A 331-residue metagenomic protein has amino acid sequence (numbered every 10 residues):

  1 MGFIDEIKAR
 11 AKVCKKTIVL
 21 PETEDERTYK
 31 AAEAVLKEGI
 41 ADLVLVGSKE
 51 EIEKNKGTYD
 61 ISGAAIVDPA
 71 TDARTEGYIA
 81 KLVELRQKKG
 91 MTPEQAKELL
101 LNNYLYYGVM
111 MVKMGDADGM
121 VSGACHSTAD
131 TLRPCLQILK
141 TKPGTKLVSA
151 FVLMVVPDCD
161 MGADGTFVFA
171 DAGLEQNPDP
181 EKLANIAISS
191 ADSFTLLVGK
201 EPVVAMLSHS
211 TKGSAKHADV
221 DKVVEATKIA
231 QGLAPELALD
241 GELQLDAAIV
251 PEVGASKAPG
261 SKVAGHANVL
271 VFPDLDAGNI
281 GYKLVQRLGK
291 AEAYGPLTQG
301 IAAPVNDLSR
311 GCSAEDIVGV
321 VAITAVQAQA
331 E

Functional and structural regions predicted by a protein language model:
M1-A264, V269-E331: Anion-binding alpha/beta catalytic cores of soluble intermediary-metabolism enzymes, centered on
